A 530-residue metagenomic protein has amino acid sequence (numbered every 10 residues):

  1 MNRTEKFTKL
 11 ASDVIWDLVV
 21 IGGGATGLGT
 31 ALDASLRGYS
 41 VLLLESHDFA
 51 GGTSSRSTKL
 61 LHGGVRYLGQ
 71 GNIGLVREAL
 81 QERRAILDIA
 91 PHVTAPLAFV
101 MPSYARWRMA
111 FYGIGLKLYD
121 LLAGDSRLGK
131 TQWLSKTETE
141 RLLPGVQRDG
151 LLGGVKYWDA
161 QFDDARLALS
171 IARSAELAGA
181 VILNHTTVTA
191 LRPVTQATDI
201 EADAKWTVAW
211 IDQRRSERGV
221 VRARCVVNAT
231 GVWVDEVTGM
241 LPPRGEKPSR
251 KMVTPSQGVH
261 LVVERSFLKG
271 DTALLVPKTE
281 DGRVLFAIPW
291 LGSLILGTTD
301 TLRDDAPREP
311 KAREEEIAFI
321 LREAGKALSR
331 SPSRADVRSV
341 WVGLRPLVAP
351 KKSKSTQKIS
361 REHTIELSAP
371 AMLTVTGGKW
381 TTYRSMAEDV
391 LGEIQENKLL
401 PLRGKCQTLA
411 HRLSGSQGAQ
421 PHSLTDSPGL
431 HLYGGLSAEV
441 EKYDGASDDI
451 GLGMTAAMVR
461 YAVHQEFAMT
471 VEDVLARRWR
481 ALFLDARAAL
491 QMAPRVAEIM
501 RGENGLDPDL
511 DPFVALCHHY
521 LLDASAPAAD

Functional and structural regions predicted by a protein language model:
M1-L18, D33-R37: Extreme N-terminal leader/targeting segments of oxidoreductases
K6-K9, H47, V93, V100 (+11 more regions): C-terminal accessory subdomains/tails of enzymes that are appended
V14-W16, R215-C225: Core beta-strand elements of the Rossmann-like FAD/NAD(P) dinucleotide-binding domain in flavoenzyme oxidoreductases
I21, V221-G231: Short hydrophobic core segments
G23-G24, S46: Glycine-rich Rossmann-fold phosphate-binding loop(s) that bind the pyrophosphate of adenine dinucleotide cofactors
S35-S55: Glycine-rich FAD pyrophosphate-binding loop
T58-L142, L424: Dinucleotide-binding Rossmann-like beta1-alpha1 core, especially the glycine-rich loop that anchors the ADP
N184-W206: A conserved short coil-to-beta-strand element within the FAD-binding core of flavoproteins
